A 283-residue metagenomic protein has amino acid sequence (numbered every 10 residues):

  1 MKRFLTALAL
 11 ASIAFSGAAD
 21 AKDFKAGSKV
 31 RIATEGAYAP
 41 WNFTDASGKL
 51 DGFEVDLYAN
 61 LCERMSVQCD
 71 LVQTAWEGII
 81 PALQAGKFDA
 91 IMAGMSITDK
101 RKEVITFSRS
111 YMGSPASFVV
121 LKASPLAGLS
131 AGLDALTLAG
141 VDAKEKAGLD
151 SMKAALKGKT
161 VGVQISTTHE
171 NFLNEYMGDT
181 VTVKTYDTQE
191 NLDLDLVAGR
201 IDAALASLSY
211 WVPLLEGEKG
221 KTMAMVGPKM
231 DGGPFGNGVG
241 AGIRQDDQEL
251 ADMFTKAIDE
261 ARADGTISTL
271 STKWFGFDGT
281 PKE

Functional and structural regions predicted by a protein language model:
F15-A21: Sec/Tat signal peptide C-region and signal peptidase I cleavage site
A21-M95, E103, D264, F277: Extracytoplasmic small-molecule ligand-binding "clamshell" domains of the periplasmic binding protein/Venus flytrap
G36, G113-S117, L208-S209, L215-T255 (+1 more regions): Periplasmic-binding protein-like
V55, D70-P81, K146-L149, V183-A198 (+1 more regions): Short helix-initiation/N-cap motifs at beta->coil->alpha
D56-M65, L121-A143, A147, T160 (+2 more regions): Extended ligand-binding regions for polar small-molecule ligands
A59-Q73, A155-T160, E175-T188, R200-D202: A local structural motif
E63, Q68-K153, T222-P234: Acidic, polar ligand-binding/catalytic clefts
E77-P81, G94-E103, F172-Y176, E190 (+3 more regions): A ligand-binding cleft/hinge motif common to bilobed small-molecule-binding domains
